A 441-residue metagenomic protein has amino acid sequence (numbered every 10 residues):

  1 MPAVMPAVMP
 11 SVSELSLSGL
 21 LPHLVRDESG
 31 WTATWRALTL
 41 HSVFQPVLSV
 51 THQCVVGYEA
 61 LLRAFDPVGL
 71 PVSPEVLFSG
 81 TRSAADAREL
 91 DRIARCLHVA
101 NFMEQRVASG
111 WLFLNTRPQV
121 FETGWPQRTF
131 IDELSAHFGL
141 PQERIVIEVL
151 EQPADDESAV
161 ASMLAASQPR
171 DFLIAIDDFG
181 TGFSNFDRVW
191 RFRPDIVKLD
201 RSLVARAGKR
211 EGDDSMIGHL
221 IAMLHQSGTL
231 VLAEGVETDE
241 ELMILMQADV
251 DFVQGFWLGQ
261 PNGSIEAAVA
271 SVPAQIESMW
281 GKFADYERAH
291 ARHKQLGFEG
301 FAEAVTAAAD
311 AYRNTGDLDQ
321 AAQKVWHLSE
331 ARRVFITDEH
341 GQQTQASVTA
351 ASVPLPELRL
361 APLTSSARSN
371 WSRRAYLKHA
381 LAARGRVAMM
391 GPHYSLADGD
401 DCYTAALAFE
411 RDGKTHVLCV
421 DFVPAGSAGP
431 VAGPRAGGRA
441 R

Functional and structural regions predicted by a protein language model:
M1-T34, T39, V43-C54, R63-P67 (+5 more regions): EAL-family c-di-GMP phosphodiesterase catalytic domain
L40-F44, A388-M389, G399-L407: A short beta-strand signature within small-molecule sensing/ligand-binding domains used in signal transduction
A64-T81, Q260-S264, A350-S369, A428-G433: A short, polar/charged loop-to-alpha-helix boundary motif
R88-A159: Catalytic core of bacterial c-di-GMP phosphodiesterases, primarily the EAL and HD-GYP domains, capturing alpha-helical
E299-A350: Extracytoplasmic/periplasmic sensory segments of membrane signal-transduction proteins
R333-A383: Extracellular/periplasmic ligand-sensing ectodomains of membrane signal-transduction proteins
C402-G433: Conserved beta-strands of PAS-like sensory domains
